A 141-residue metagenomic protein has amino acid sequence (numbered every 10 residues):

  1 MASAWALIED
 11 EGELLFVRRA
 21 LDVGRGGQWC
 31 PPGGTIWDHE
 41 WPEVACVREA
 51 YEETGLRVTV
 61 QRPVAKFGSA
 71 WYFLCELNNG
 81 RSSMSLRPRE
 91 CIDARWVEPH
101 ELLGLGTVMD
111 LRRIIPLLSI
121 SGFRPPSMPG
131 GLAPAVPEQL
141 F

Functional and structural regions predicted by a protein language model:
M1-L15, G68-S69: Conserved N-terminal beta-strand and adjoining loop/helix that marks the start of the Nudix/MutT-like hydrolase domain
A4-W5, G27, R62: Residue-level detector of beta-strand structural context in well-folded domains
L7, W29, R95: Residues that recognize and position ribonucleotide moieties
D10-R48, E52: Conserved Nudix-box catalytic region and its N-terminal flanking loop in Nudix hydrolases and closely related
T35-G131, P137-F141: Unchanged
